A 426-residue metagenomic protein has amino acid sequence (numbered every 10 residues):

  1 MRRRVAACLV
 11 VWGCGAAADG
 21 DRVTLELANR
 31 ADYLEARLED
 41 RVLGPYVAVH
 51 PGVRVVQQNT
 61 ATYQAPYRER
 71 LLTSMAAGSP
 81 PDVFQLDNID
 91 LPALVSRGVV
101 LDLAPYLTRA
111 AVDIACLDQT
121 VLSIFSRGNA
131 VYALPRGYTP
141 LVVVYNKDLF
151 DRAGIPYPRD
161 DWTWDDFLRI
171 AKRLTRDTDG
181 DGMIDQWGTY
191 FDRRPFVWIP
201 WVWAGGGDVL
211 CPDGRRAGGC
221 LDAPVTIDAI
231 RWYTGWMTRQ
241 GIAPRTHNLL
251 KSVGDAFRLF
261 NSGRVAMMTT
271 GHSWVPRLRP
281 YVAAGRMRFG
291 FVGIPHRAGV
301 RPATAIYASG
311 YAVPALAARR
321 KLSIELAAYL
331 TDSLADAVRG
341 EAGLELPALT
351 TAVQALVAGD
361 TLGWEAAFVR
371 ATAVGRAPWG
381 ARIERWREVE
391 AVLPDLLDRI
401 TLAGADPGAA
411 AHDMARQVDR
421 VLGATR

Functional and structural regions predicted by a protein language model:
G44-L117, R152-G154, R258-L259, A266-M267 (+2 more regions): Extracytoplasmic "Venus flytrap"/periplasmic binding protein-like
A48, R54, A153, G235-A243 (+6 more regions): Extracytoplasmic/periplasmic substrate-recognition and gating elements
P80-D82, A111-L149, Q186-G188, P295 (+2 more regions): A structural signal for short loop-to-beta-strand junctions that line the ligand-binding cleft of periplasmic/secreted
N88-P140, G290-V292, V357-T361, T372: Hinge/lid segment of periplasmic solute-binding proteins
A104-L117, D160, D179-G188, G207-A229 (+3 more regions): Short, solvent-exposed loop/beta-turn-alpha elements that line the ligand-binding surface or hinge of extracytoplasmic
G128-R136, L141, D166-G219, A256 (+1 more regions): Extracytoplasmic/periplasmic solute-binding protein
I170-K172, R215-N248, I294: Glycine-centered hinge/linker elements that transmit conformational signals in sensory and ligand-binding systems
V292, E341-D395, R399: Long, aromatic- and glycine/proline-rich binding clefts that accommodate carbohydrate-like moieties
